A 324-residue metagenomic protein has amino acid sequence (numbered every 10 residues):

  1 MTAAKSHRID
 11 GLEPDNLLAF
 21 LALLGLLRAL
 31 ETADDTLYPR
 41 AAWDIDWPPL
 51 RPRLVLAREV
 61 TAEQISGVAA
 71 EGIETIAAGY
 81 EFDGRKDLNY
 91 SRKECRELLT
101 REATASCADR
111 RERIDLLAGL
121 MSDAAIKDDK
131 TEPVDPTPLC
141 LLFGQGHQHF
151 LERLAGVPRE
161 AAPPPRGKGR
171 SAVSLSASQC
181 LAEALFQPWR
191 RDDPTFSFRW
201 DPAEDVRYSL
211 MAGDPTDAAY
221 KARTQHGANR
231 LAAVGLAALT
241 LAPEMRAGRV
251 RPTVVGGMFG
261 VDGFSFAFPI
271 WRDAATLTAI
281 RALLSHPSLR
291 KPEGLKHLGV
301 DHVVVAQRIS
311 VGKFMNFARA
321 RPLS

Functional and structural regions predicted by a protein language model:
M1-F186, R190, Y208, T240 (+3 more regions): Conserved small-residue
T2, I9-L17, T216, R223 (+4 more regions): Elongated scaffolding segments in large macromolecular assemblies, built predominantly from amphipathic alpha-helices
T131-P136, D192-K221, A237-A238, P243-R251: Short linear interaction motifs
F143, S174-L175, W189, D214 (+2 more regions): Generic structural signal for short, flexible, solvent-exposed coil/loop and linker residues
F150, F196, K221, F264-F266: Structural beta-strand/beta-sheet cores of well-ordered domains, especially the beta-sheet scaffolds that support
P158, W189, E204, N229 (+1 more regions): Short, flexible loop/turn elements at secondary-structure junctions
